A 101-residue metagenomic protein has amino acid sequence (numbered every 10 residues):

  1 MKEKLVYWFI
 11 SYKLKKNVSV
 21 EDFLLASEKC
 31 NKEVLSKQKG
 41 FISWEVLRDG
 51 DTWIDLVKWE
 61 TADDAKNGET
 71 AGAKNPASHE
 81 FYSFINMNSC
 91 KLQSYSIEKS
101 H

Functional and structural regions predicted by a protein language model:
M1-V6, K13-K15, I42-I54, A77-H101: Glycine-rich beta-strand-turn "strand-cap" elements at beta-sheet edges
V6-Y7, K37: Short, flexible segments with low predicted structural confidence
S11-K16, V57-T61: Short beta-strand-to-loop capping motifs
K13-L25: Short, surface-exposed ligand-recognition loops at beta-strand->loop->(often short) alpha-helix junctions that present
V18-V20, D63-A65, S100: Residue-level signal for secondary-structure boundary sites
L24, T52, A62-A65: Hydrophobic alpha-helical segments
K29, E33-I42, K58-Q93: An amphipathic, aromatic/His-enriched active-site/gating alpha helix that lines ligand/cofactor pockets
